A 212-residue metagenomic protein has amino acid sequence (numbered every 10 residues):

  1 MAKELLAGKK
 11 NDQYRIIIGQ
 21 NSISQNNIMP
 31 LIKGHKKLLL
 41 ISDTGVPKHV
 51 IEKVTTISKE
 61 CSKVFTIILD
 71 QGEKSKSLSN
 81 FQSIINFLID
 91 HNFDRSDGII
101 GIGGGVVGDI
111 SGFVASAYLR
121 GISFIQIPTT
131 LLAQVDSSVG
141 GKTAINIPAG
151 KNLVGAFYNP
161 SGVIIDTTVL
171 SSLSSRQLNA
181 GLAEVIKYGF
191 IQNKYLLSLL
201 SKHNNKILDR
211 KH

Functional and structural regions predicted by a protein language model:
M1-G98, K187, K202: ATP/NTP phosphate-donor binding region
G8, F113-L208: A glycine/threonine-rich phosphate-anchoring loop and its flanking beta-alpha core in nucleotide/phosphate-binding
N92-I99, K151-F157: Short, basic, helix/turn surface patches
G105: Acidic-aromatic/histidine active-site loop/patch
G108: Catalytic nucleophile loop
H212: Conserved small/polar residues in nucleotide/adenosyl-binding loops
